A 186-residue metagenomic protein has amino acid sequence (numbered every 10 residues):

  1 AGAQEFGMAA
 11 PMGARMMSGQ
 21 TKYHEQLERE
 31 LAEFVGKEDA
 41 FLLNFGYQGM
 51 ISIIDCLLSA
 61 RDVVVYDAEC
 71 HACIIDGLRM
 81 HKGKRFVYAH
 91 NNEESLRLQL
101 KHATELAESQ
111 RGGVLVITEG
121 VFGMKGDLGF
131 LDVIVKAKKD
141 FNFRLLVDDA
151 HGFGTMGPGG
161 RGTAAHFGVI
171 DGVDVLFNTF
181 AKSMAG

Functional and structural regions predicted by a protein language model:
G2-F45: Conserved N-terminal alpha-helix of the aminotransferase class I/II PLP-enzyme fold
M16-Q20, A72, E94, V121-K125 (+1 more regions): Short, small-residue-enriched loops and turns at beta-alpha junctions that line or gate enzyme active sites
N44-F45, V65-K82: Substrate-binding/gating loop at the entrance of the active-site cleft, primarily in PLP-dependent aminotransferase-like
I53-A72, E93: Conserved PLP-anchoring active-site segment centered on the Schiff-base-forming lysine
A60, M80-K82, G172: Short, structured coil segments at secondary-structure junctions
F86, H90-L146: Active-site phosphate-binding strand-loop segment of PLP-dependent enzymes
A165-G186: Active-site PLP attachment segment
